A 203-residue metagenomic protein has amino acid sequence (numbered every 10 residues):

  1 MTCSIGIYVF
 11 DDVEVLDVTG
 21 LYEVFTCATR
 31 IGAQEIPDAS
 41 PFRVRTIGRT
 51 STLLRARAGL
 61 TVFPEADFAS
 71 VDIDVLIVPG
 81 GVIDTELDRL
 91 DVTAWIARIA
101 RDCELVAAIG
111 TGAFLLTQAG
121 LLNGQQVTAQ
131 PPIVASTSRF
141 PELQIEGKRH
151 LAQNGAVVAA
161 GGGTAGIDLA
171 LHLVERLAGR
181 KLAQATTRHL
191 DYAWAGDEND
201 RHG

Functional and structural regions predicted by a protein language model:
M1-V106, A113-Q118, A135-R139, I145-K148 (+2 more regions): Extended, subdomain-level signal for the structured scaffold at the beginning of enzyme domains
I77, T128, A152: Conserved beta-strand segments that form the floor/walls of ligand-binding pockets within enzyme and binding domains
R89, Q126, Q130, A159-G163: Short capping loops/turns at secondary-structure boundaries
R101-L105, L121-Q126, A156: Short active-site oxyanion
V106-A107, T128, E146, V158: Structural detector of well-ordered beta-strand residues that form the stable sheet scaffold of enzyme domains
L115, P132-I133, Q153-N154: Short secondary-structure capping/turn micro-motifs that flank functional sites
L121-F140: Short, glycine-/small-residue-rich phosphate/pyrophosphate-handling segment
K148-G161: Amphipathic alpha-helical segments enriched in hydrophobic/aromatic residues interleaved with Lys/Arg
